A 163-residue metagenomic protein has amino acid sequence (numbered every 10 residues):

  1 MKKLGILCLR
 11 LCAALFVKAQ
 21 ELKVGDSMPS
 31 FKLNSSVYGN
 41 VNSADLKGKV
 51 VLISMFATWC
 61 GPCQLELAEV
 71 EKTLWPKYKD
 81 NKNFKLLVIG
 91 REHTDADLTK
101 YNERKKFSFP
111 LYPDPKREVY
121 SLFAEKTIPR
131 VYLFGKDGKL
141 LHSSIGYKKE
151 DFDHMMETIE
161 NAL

Functional and structural regions predicted by a protein language model:
K2-R10: Sec-dependent signal peptide recognition, specifically the positively charged N-region followed immediately by
C8, L15-S30: N-proximal helix/coil linker or "cap" segments that precede and/or mark the start of modular domains
K32-V50: A short beta-strand-turn-helix
K49-V51, F56-W59, T127: Short pre-active-site segment immediately N-terminal to redox-active cysteine/selenocysteine motifs in thiol-based
M55-E69: Conserved redox-active cysteine motifs that mediate thiol-disulfide chemistry, especially di-cysteine Cys-X(1-2)-Cys
L67-V88: Conserved helix-turn-beta segment immediately C-terminal to the redox Cys motif in thioredoxin-like folds
L87, T99-K136: Short, internal strand/loop/helix patches that form the active-site neighborhood or redox-interaction surface
K136-L163: Thiol-/selenol-based redox modules, centered on thioredoxin-like and closely related oxidoreductase domains
